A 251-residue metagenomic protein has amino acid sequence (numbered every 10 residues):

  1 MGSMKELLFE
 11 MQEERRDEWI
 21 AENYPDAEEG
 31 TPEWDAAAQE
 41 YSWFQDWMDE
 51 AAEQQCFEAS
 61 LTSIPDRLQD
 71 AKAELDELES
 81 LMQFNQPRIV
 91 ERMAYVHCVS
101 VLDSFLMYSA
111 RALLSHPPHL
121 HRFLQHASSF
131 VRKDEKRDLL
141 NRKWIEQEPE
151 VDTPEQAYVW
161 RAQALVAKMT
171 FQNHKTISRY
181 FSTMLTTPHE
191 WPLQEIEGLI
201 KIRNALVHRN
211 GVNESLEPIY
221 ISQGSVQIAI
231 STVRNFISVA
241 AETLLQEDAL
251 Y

Functional and structural regions predicted by a protein language model:
M1-M48, Q55-A59, W191-Y251: Polyanionic, low-complexity intrinsically disordered segments
E22-A51, V151-I177: Extended low-complexity intrinsically disordered regions
E58-I196: Helix-loop junctions and short alpha-helical segments
